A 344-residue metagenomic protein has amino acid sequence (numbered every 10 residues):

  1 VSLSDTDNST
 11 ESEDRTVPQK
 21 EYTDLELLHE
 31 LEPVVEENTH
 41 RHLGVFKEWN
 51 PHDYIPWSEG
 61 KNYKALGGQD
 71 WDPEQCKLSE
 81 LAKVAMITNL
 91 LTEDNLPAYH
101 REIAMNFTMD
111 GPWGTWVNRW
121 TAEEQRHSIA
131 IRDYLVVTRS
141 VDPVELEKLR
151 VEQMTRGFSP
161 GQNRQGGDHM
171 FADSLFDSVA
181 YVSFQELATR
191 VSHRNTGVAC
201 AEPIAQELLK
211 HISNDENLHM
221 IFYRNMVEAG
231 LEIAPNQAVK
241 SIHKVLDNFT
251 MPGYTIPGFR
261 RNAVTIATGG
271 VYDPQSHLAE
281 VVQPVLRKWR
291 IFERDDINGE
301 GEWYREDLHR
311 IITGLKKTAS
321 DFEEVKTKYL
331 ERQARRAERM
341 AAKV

Functional and structural regions predicted by a protein language model:
S2-V344: Non-heme di-metal
